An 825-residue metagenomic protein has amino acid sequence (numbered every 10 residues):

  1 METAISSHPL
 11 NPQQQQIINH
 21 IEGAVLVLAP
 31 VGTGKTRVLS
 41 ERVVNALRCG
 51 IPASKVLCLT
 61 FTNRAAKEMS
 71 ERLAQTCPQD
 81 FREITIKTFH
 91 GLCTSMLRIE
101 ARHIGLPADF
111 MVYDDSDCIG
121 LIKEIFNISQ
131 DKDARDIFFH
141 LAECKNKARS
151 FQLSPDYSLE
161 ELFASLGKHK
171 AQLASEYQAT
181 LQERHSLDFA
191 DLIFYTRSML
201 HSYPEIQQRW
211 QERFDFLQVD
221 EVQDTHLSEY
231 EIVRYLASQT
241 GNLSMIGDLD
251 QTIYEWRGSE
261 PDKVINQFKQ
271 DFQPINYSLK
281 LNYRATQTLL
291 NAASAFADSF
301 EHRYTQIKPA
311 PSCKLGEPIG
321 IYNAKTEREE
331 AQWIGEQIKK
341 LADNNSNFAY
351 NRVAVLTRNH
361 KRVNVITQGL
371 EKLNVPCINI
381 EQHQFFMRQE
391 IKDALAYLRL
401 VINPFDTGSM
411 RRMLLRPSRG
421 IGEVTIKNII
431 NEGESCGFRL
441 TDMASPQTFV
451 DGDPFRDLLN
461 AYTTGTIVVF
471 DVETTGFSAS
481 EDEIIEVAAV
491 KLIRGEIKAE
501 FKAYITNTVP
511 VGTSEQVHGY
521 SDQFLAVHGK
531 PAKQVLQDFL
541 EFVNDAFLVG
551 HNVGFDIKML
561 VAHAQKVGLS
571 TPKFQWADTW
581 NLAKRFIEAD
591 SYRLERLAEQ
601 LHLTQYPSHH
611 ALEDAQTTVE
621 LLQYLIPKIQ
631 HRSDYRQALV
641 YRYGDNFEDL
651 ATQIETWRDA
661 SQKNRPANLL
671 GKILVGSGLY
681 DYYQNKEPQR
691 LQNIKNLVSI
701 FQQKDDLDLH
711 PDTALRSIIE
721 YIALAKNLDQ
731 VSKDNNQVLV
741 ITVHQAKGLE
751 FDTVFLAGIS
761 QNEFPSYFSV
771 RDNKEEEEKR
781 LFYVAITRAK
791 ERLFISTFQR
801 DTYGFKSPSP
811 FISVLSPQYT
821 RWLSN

Functional and structural regions predicted by a protein language model:
E2, L227-A324, A499-E500, V509: Conserved RecA-like helicase ATPase core segment that couples NTP binding/hydrolysis to strand translocation
E2-I5, E22-V25, P30-T33, V44-L200 (+15 more regions): A basic/glycine-biased coupling hinge at the interface between accessory DNA-binding modules
L26-L39, L47, P52, Q273-I275 (+4 more regions): Helicase P-loop NTPase motor core
K87-S95, Q218-E221, I246, G476 (+5 more regions): Conserved helicase core region in the C-terminal RecA-like lobe
A108, N276, F296-A297, G465-F470 (+5 more regions): Conserved non-catalytic scaffold segment of RNase H-like nuclease domains
Q270, L315-E317, N347-R352, L356-R456 (+1 more regions): ATPase/helicase motor core of nucleic-acid motors
N347-R416, Y682-F755, Q761-F764: Core RecA-like ATPase module of SF1/SF2 helicases and allied nucleic-acid translocases
P404, R416-I426, E434-G476, E486-I493 (+2 more regions): Accessory C-terminal helicase-associated subdomains
